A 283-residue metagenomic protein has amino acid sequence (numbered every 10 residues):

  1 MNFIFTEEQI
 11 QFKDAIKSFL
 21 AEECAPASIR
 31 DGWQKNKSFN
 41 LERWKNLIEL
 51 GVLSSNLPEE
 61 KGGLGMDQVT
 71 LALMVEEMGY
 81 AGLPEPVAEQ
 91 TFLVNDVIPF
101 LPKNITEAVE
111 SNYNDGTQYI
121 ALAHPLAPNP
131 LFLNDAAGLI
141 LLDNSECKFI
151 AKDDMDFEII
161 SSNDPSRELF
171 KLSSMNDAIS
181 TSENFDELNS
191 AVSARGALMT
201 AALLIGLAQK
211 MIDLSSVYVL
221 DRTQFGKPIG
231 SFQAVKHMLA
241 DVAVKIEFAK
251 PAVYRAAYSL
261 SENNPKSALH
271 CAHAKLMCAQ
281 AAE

Functional and structural regions predicted by a protein language model:
M1-A81, L101-E107, N112-T117, S182 (+1 more regions): Alpha-helical interface subdomain recognition
L83-F92, D96, K103-D213, V217: FAD-binding core of flavoproteins
